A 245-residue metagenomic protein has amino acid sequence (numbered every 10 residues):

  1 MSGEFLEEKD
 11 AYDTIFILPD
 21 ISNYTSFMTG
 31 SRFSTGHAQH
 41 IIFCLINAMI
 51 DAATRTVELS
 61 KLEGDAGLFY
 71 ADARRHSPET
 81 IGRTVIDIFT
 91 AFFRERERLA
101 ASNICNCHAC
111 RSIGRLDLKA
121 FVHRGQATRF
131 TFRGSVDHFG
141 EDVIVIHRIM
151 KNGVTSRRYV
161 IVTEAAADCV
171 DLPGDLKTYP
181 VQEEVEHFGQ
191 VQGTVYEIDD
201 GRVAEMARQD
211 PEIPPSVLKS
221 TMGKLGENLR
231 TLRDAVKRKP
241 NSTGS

Functional and structural regions predicted by a protein language model:
M1, T155-S245: Intrinsically disordered, glycine/charged-rich C-terminal tails and inter-domain linkers that flank nucleotidyl cyclase
M1-F5, I104-C107: A short, compositionally biased domain-edge/stem linker segment
S2-R83, D87: Catalytic NTP-binding/metal-coordinating core of nucleotidyl cyclase/transferase enzymes
E7-E8, S60, A109-I113, E184: Sterically constrained small-residue positions within well-ordered secondary structures of folded domains
K9-A11, L62, I113-R115, H138-E141 (+1 more regions): A generic fold-level signal
I17-P19, F69, V122, T194-I198: Short beta-strand element of the conserved SAM-dependent methyltransferase core
R74-Q182: Catalytic beta-strand-to-alpha-helix segment of the class III nucleotidyl cyclase homology domain
